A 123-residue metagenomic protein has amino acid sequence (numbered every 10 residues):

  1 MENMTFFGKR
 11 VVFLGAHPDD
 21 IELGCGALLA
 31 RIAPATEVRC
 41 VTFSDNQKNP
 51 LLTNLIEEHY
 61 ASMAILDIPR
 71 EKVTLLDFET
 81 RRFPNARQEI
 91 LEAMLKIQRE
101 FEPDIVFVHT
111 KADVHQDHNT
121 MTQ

Functional and structural regions predicted by a protein language model:
M1-F101: Active-site rim/loop-helix segments in enzyme catalytic domains that contact anionic ligands
D20, D113-V114: Glycine-rich nucleotide phosphate-binding loop and flanking beta-alpha elements of Rossmann-like dinucleotide-binding
G26, T122-Q123: Short, hydrophobic alpha-helix immediately C-terminal to the catalytic nucleophile
M94-A112, H118, T122: Proline-aspartate-enriched helix->loop->beta-strand connector
